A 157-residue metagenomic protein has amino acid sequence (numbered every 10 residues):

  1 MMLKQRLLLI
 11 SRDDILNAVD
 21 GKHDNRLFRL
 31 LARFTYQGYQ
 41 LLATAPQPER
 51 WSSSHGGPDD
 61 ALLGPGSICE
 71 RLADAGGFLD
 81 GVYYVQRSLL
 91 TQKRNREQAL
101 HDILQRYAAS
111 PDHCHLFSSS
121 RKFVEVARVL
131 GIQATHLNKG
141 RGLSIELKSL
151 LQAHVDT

Functional and structural regions predicted by a protein language model:
M1-L42: Active-site neighborhood of HAD-like aspartate-dependent phosphohydrolases
M2-I10, L63-G76, L90-H115, S120-T157: Asp-based, Mg2+/Mn2+-dependent phosphohydrolase catalytic module
L9-D13, G77-Q86: Short, basic/glycine-rich phosphate-binding loops at helix/coil junctions that contact nucleotide phosphates
D13, P46-Q47, S119-S120: Short, well-ordered beta-to-alpha junction loops that form the rim of enzyme active sites and present histidine/acidic
N17-A18, R50-S53, L90, V124-E125: Short catalytic/ligand-binding loop motif for oxyanion handling, primarily in non-cytosolic enzymes, centered on
N17-V19, H55-G56, R87, S110-D112: Short, contiguous strand/loop micro-motifs
V19-R26, G56-G64, N95: Alpha-helix N-cap and loop-to-helix initiation/capping positions
L31-P65, V82, Q86-S88: Substrate-recognition element of Asp-dependent hydrolases with the DxDx(T/V) motif
